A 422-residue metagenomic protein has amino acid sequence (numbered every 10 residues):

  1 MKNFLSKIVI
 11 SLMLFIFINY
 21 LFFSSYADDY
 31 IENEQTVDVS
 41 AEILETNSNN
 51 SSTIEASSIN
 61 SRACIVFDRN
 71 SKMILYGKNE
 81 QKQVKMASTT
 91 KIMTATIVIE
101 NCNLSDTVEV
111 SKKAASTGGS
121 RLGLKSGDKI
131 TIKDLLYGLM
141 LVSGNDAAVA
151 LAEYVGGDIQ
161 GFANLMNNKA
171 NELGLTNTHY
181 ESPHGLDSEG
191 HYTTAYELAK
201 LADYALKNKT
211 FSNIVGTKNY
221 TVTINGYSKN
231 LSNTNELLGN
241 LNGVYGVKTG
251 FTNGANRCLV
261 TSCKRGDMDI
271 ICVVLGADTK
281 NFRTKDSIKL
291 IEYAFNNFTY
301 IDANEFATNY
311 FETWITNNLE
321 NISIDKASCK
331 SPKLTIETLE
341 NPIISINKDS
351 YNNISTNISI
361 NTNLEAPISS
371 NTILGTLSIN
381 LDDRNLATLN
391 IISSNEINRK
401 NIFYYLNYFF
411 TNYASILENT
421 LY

Functional and structural regions predicted by a protein language model:
M1-S6, I132, I402, L406: Structural motif marking the loop-to-transmembrane transition
K2, L14, N50-S52, S71 (+1 more regions): A generic local structural motif
K2-Y26: Sec-dependent N-terminal signal peptides of Gram-positive bacterial secreted proteins and lipoproteins
L5, D106-V108, H179, V215 (+1 more regions): A generic structural-conservation signal
S25-K209, T221: Active-site-adjacent loops and short helices of periplasmic peptidoglycan-processing enzymes
L175-T176, G190-Y192, Y196-Y422: Domain-terminus/edge residues, biased toward the C-terminal soluble/receptor-binding domains of extracytoplasmic
